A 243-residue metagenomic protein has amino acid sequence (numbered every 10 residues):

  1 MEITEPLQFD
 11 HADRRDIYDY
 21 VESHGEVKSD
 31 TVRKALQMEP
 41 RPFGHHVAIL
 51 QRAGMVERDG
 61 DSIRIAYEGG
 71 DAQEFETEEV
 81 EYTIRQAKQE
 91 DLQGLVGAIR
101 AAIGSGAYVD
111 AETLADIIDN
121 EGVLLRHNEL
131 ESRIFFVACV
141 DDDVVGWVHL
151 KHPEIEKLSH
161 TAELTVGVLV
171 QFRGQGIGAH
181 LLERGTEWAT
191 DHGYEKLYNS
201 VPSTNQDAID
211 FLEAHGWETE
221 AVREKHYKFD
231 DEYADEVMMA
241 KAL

Functional and structural regions predicted by a protein language model:
E2-P6, Q51-E90: Conserved N-terminal entry element of GNAT/NAT acetyltransferase domains
M38-P40, N199-I209, H226-D230: Conserved beta-strand-loop-alpha-helix junction that forms the acyl-donor binding cleft
A48, A179, D191, S203-A221: Conserved active-site alpha-helix within GNAT-family acetyltransferase domains
R58-D61, Y198-S200, G216-Y233: Conserved catalytic-core motifs of GNAT/GCN5-like acyltransferases
Y67, K225-L243: C-terminal "cap" of GNAT-fold acetyltransferases
V109, T113-L169, A242: Acetyl-CoA-dependent GNAT
F172, G176-R184: Conserved acetyl-CoA pyrophosphate-binding loop and the N-cap/start of the following alpha-helix in GNAT-like
L182, A189-V201: Conserved GNAT acetyl-CoA-binding A-motif
